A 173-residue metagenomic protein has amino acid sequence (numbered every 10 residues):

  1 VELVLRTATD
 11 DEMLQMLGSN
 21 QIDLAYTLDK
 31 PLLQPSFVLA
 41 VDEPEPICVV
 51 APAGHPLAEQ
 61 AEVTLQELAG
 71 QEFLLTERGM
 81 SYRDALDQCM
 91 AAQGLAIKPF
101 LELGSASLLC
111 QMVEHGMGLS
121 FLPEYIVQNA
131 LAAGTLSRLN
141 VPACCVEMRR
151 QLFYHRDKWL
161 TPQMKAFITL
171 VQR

Functional and structural regions predicted by a protein language model:
V1-L5, A91-F100: A local structural motif
V1-Q34, L103: Central regulatory/effector-binding core of bacterial HTH transcription factors
M16-G18, L68, Q111-M117, L152: Hydrophobic residues within well-ordered alpha-helices
Y26-S36, D84, Q88, A92 (+1 more regions): A ligand-binding cleft/hinge motif common to bilobed small-molecule-binding domains
L28, L57, E72-Q93, L160-M164 (+1 more regions): Secondary-structure junction motif
S36-F73, P162: Flexible hinge/capping segments at coil-to-helix
F37-C48, A133-V146: Short beta-strand->loop
S137-R173: A late-sequence structural motif
